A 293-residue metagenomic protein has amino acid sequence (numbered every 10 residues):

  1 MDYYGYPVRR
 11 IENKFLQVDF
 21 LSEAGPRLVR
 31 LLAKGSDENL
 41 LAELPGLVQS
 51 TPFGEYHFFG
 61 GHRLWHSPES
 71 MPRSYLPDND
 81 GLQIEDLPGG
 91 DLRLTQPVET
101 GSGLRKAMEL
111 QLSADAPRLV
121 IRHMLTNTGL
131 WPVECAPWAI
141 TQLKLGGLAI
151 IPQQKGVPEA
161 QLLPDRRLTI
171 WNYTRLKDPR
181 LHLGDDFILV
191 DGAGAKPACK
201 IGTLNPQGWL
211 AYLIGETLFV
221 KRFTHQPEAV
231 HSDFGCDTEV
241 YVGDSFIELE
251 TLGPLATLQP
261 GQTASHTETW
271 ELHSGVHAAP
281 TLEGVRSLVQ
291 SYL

Functional and structural regions predicted by a protein language model:
M1-V120, M124-L293: Surface-exposed acidic/polar loop and edge beta-strand patches at domain peripheries
